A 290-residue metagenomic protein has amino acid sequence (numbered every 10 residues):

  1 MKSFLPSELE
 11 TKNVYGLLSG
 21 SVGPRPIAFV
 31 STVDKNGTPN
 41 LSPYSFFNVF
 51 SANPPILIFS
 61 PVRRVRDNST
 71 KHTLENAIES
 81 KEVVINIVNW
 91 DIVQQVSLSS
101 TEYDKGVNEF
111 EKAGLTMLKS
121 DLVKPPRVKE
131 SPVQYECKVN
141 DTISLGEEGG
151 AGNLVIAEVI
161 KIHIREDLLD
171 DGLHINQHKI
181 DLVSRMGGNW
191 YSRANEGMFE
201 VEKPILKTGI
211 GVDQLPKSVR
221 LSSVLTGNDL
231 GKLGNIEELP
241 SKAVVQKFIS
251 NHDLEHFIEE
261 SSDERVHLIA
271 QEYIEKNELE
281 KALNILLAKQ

Functional and structural regions predicted by a protein language model:
M1-Q290: Basic, polyanion-binding surface patches
